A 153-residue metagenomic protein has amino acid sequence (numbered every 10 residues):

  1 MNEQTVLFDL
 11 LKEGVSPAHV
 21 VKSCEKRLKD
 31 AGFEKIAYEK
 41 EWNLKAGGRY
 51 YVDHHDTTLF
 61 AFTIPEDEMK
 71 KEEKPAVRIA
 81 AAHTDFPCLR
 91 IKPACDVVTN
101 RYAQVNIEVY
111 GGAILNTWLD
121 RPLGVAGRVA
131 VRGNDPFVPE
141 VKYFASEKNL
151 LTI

Functional and structural regions predicted by a protein language model:
M1-I153: N-terminal hydrophobic/helix-forming segments and targeting peptides
